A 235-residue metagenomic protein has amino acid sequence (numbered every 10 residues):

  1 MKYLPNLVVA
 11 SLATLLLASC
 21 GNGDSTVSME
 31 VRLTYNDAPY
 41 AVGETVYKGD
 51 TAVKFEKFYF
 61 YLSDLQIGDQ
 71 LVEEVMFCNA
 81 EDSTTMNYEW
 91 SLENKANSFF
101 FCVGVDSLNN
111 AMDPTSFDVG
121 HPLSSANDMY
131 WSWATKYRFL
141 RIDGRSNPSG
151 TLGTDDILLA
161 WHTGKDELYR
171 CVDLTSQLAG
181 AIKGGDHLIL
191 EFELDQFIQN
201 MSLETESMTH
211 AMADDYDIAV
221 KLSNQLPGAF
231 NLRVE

Functional and structural regions predicted by a protein language model:
M1-V8: Bacterial N-terminal signal peptides that target proteins for export
V9-A13: Hydrophobic helical h-region of N-terminal Sec-dependent signal peptides in bacterial secretory/periplasmic proteins
L17-S19: C-terminal motif of bacterial Sec signal peptides marking the signal peptidase cleavage site
G21-E235: A short, solvent-exposed, low-complexity linear motif enriched for acidic/polar residues with Pro/Gly/Ser/Thr
